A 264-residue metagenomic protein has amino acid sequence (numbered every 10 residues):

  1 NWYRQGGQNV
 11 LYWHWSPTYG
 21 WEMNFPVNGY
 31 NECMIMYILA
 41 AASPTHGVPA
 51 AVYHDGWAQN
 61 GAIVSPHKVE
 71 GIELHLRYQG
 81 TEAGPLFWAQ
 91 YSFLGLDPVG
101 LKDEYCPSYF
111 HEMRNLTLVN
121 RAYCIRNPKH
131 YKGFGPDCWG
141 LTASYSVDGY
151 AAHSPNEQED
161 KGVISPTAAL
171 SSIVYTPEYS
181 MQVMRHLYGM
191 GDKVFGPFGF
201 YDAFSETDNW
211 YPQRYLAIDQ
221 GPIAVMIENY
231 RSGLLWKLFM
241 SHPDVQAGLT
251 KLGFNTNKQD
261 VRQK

Functional and structural regions predicted by a protein language model:
N1-K264: Ser/Thr/Asn(+Pro)-rich, low-complexity disordered segments
